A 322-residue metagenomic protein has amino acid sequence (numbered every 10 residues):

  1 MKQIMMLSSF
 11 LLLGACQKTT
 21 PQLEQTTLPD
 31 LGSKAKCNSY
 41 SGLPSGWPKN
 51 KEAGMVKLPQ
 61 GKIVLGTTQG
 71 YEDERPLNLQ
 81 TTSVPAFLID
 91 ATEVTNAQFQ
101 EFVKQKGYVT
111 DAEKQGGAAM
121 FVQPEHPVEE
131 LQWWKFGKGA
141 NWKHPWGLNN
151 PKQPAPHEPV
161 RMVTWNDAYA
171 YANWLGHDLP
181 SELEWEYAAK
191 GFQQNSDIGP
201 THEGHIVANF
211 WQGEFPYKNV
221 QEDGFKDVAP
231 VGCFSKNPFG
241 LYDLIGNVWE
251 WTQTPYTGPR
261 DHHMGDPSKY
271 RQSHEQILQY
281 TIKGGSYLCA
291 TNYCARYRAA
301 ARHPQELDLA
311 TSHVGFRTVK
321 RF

Functional and structural regions predicted by a protein language model:
K2-L7: Sec-dependent signal peptide recognition, specifically the positively charged N-region followed immediately by
S8-S9, W249: A ubiquitous, low-specificity "background" feature that marks scattered single residues across proteins without
F10-A15: Hydrophobic h-region of N-terminal signal peptides that target proteins for export in Gram-negative bacteria
C16-W146, N166, Q193, T281 (+1 more regions): Short, compositionally biased
L23, L58, V64, T68-Q69 (+3 more regions): Functional-site microenvironments in short loops/helix caps that host divalent-cation chemistry
